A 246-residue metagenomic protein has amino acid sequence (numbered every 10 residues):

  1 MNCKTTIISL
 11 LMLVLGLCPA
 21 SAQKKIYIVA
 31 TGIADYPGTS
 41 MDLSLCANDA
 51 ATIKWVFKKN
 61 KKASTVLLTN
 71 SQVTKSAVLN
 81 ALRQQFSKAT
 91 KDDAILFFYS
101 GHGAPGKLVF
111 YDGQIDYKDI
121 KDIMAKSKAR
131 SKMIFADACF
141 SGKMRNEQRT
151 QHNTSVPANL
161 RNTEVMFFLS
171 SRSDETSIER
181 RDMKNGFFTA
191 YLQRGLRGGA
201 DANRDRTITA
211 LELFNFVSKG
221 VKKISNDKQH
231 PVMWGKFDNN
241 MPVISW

Functional and structural regions predicted by a protein language model:
M1-I8: Bacterial N-terminal signal peptides that target proteins for export
T5, A20-W246: Cysteine endopeptidase catalytic domains of the caspase/legumain-like
M12-A20: Hydrophobic h-region of N-terminal signal peptides that target proteins for export in Gram-negative bacteria
